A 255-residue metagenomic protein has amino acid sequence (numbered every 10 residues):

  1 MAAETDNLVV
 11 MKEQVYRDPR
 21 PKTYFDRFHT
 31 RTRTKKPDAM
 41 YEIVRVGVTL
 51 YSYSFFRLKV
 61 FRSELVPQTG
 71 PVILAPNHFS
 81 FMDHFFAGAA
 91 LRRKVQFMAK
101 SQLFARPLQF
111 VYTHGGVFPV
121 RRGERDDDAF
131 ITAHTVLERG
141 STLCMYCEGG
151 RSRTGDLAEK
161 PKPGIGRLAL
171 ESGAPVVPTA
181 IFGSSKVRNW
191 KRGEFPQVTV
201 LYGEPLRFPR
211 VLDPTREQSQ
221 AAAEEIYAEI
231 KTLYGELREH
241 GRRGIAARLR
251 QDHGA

Functional and structural regions predicted by a protein language model:
A2-M40, D128-A255: Non-catalytic C-terminal accessory region of glycerolipid acyltransferases and related lyso-lipid remodeling enzymes
L8, K12-Q68, R93, R106-G115: A transmembrane-helix-recognition feature enriched in membrane-embedded lipid enzymes and envelope glyco-/phospholipid
Y51, A90, Y112, V136 (+1 more regions): A generic structural signal for well-ordered alpha-helical segments
F56, G123-D127, A158: A conditional alpha-helix N-cap/helix-loop micro-motif detector
L58-S63, M82-H84, F104, F130-T132 (+2 more regions): A generic local structural motif
V60, F97, V117-P119, V176 (+1 more regions): Conserved beta-strand scaffold positions in the cores of enzyme catalytic domains, especially in NTP/NDP-utilizing
E64, H78-F79, L91, S101-L103 (+3 more regions): Short, flexible active-site-adjacent loop segments at beta-strand->alpha-helix junctions, enriched in small/polar
Q68-E124, T132: Catalytic core of membrane glycerolipid acyltransferases/transacylases, capturing the structured, soluble-facing
